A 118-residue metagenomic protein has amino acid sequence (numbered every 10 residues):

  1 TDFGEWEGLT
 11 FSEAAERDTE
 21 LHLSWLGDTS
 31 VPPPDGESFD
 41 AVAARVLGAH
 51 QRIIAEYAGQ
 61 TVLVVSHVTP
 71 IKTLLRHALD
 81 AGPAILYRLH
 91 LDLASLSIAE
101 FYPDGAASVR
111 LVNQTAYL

Functional and structural regions predicted by a protein language model:
T1-E16, A55-T61, R76-L118: Acidic, low-complexity terminal tails and accessory targeting/binding regions of phosphate-metabolizing enzymes
T1-L47, L111: Phosphate-handling substructures
S30, L75-R76: A short alpha-helix capping/helix-coil boundary motif
D40-V42, Q51, L89-L91: Short, charged/polar low-complexity linear motifs in solvent-exposed/disordered segments
A43, L47-A55, L75: Generic structural signal for well-ordered alpha-helical scaffold segments
H67: Short basic (Lys/Arg) and small-residue
P70-I71: Alpha-helix capping/helix-boundary segments
